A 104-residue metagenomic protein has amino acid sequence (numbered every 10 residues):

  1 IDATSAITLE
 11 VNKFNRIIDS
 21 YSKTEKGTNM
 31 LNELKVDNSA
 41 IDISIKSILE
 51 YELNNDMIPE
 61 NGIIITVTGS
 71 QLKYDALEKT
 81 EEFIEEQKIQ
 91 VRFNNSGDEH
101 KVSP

Functional and structural regions predicted by a protein language model:
I1-P104: Polar, acidic low-complexity tracts enriched in Ser/Thr/Gln/Glu with frequent Gly/Pro and Thr-Pro motifs
